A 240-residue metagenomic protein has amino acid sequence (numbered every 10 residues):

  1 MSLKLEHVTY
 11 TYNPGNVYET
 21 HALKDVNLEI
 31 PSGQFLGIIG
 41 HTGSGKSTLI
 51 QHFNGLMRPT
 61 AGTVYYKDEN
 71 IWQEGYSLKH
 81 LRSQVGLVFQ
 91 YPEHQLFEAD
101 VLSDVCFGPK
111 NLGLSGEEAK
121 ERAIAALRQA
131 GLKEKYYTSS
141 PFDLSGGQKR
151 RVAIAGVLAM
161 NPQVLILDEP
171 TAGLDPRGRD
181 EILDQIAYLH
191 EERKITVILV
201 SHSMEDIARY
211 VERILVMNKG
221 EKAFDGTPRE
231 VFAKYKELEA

Functional and structural regions predicted by a protein language model:
N54: Helix-to-loop junction immediately C-terminal to a conserved catalytic motif
T63-H80: ABC ATPase NBD Q-loop/coupling interface
E118-K135: Conserved ABC ATPase "signature" region
S140-L144, Q148: Conserved ABC ATPase signature
N161: Conserved catalytic motifs of ABC-family nucleotide-binding domains
L165-D168: Catalytic Walker B motif of ABC-type/P-loop ATPase nucleotide-binding domains
